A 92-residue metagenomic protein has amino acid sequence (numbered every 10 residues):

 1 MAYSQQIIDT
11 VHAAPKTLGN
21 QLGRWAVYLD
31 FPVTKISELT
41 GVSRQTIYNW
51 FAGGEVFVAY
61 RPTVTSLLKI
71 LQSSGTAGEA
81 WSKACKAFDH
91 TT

Functional and structural regions predicted by a protein language model:
A2-L29: A short, Lys/Arg-rich alpha-helix, primarily the initiator
A2-V11, G75-T92: Short, charged recognition helix plus adjacent turn of helix-turn-helix-like nucleic-acid-binding domains
W25, L39, W50: Residues in the recognition helix of alpha-helical DNA-binding motifs
L29-P32, N49: Amphipathic, interaction-prone secondary-structure segments
K35-S37: Short alpha-helical "recognition helix" segments of helix-turn-helix
V42-F57: Recognition helix of helix-turn-helix/homeodomain-like DNA-binding domains that insert into the DNA major groove
V56-G78: DNA major-groove recognition helix of helix-turn-helix/homeodomain DNA-binding modules
